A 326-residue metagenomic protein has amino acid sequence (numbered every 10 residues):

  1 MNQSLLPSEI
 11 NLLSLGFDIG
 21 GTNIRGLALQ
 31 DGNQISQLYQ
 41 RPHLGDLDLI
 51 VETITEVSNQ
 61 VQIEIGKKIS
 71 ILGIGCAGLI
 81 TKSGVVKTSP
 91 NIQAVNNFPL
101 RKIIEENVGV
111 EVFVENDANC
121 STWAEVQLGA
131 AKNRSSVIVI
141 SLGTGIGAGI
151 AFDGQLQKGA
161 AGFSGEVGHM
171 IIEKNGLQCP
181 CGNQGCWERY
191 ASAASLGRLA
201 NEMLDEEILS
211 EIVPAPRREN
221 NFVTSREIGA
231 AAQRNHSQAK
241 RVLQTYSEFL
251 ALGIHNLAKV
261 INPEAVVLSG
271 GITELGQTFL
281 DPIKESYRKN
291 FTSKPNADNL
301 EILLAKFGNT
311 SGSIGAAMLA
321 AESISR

Functional and structural regions predicted by a protein language model:
M1-I71, T81-V85, K102-V110, Q127-R134 (+2 more regions): ATP-binding/phosphotransfer module of carbohydrate and carboxylate kinases, centering on a glycine-rich
D18, G73-A77, E115, I138-G145 (+1 more regions): Short beta-strand segments
G26, G159-A161: Amphipathic beta-strand/beta-sheet edge segments enriched in Tyr/Trp
Y39-Q40, N91, A161: Short clusters of small/polar residues that mark proteolytic maturation junctions
V86-N96: A charged helix-plus-loop insertion that forms the helical arch/lid used to bind and gate nucleic-acid substrates
E115-G129: Conserved PLP phosphate-binding loop immediately N-terminal to the Schiff-base lysine helix in PLP-dependent enzymes
F163-E166: Structural signature of FAD isoalloxazine-binding scaffolds in flavoprotein oxidoreductases
